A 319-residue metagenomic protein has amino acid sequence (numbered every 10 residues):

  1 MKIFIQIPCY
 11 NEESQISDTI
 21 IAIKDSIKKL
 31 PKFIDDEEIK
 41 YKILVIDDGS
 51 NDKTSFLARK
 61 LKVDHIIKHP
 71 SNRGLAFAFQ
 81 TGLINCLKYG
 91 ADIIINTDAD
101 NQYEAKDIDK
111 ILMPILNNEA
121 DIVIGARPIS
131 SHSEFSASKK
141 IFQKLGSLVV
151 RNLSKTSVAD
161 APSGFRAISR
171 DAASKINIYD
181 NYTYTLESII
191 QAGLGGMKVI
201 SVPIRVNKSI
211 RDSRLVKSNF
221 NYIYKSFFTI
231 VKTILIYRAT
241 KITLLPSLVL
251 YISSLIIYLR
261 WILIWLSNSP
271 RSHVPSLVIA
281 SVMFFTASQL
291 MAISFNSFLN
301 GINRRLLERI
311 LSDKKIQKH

Functional and structural regions predicted by a protein language model:
M1, Y179-Y182, L186-H319: Hydrophobic helical membrane-anchoring modules
K2-I7, I16, I23, K42-V45: Hydrophobic targeting segments
E12-F33: Short, well-formed alpha-helical segments that are part of the catalytic scaffolds of diverse glycosyltransferases
E12-Q15, S50, E104: Donor nucleotide-sugar binding loop of glycosyltransferases
P31-G49: Short beta-strand/loop segment that forms part of the nucleotide-sugar
D47-S55, N101: A conserved acidic beta->alpha catalytic loop
L61-K62, G195: Short, structured coil segments at secondary-structure junctions
H65, H69-N85, I93-I95, A105-Y182 (+2 more regions): Acceptor/aglycone-binding surface of glycosyltransferases and processive sugar-polymer synthases
